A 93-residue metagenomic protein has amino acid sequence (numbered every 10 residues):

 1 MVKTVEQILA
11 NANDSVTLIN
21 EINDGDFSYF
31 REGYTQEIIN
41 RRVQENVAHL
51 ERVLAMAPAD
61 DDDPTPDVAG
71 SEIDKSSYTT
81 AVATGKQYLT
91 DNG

Functional and structural regions predicted by a protein language model:
M1-G25, T90-G93: Short, intrinsically disordered N-terminal pre-domain segments
V5-I8, L50, D74, Y78: Generic alpha-helix initiation/capping and coil-helix boundary signal
N11, T35-E51: Short amphipathic alpha-helical heptad-repeat segments
V16, V47, L54, K75 (+1 more regions): Heptad-repeat amphipathic alpha-helical coiled-coil interaction surface used for oligomerization/assembly
E21-Q36, A57-K75: Charged, low-complexity interaction regions
N40-Q44, P66-A83: Short, charged, amphipathic alpha-helical segments
D60, Y88-D91: Soluble, cytosolic/nucleoplasmic coiled-coil alpha-helices used as oligomeric scaffolds and tethers in large eukaryotic
